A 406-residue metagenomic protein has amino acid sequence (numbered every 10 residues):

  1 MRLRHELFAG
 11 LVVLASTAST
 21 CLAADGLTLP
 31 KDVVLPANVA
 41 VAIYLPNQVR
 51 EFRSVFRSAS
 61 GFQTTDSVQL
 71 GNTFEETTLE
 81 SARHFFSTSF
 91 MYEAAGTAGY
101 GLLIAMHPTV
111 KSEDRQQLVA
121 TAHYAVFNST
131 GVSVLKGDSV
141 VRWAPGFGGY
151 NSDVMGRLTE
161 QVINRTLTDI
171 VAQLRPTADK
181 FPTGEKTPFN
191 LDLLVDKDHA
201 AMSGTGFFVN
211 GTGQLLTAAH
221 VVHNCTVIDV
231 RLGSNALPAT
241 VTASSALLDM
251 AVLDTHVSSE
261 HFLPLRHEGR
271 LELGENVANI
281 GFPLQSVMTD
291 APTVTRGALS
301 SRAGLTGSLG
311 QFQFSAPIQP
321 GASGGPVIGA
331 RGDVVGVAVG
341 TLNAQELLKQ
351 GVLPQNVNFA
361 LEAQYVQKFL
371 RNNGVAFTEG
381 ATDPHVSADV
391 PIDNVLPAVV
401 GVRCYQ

Functional and structural regions predicted by a protein language model:
C21-E76, K180-A201: A structural "domain/chain start" motif
G26, T88-L135, A144-G146: Surface-exposed short loop/turn segments
A59-L70, T130-V171, L347-N356: Short secondary-structure boundary motifs at beta->alpha junctions and helix caps
G156-D196, H261, F282-V287, A338-Q406: C-terminal cap/linker of serine protease catalytic domains
T187-H199, A251-F262, D290-R371: Active-site region of chymotrypsin-like
D192-T212, A218, A236-T240, F262-P264 (+3 more regions): A conserved glycine-rich beta-strand in the N-terminal activation segment of trypsin-fold
G206, G213, T217, A239 (+9 more regions): Terminal peptide-recognition signature
G211-T289, S308-Q311, N372-T382: Conserved active-site neighborhood of the chymotrypsin/trypsin-like protease fold
